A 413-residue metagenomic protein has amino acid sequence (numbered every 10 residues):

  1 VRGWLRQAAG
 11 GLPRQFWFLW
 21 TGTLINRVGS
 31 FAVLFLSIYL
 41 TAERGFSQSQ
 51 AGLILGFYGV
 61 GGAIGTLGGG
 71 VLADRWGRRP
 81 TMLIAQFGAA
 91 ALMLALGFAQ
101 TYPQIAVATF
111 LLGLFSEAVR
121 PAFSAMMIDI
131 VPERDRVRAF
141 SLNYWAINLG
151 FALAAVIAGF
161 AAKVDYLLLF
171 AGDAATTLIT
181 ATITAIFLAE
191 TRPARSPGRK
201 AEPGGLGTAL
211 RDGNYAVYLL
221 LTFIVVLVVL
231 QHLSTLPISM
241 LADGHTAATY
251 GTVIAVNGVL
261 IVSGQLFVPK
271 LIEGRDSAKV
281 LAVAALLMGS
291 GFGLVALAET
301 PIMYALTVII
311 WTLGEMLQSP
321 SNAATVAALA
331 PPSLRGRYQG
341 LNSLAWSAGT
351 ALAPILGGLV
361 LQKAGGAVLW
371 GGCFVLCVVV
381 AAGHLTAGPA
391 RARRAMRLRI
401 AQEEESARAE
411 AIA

Functional and structural regions predicted by a protein language model:
V1-P13, A189-L220, E403-E410: Juxtamembrane intracellular "pre-TM" segments in multi-pass secondary transporters
A9-G59, N214-V253: Helix-loop boundary and gating motifs at the non-cytosolic
I64-Q100: Conserved MFS/SLC helix-loop-helix module at the cytosolic interface between two early adjacent transmembrane helices
G65-G77, G264-S277: Helix-to-loop junctions at the C-terminal end of transmembrane segments in multipass secondary transporters
P80-L94, K279-L294: Structural signature of the two symmetry-related core transmembrane helices
G97-A108, A296-T307: Helix-loop junctions at membrane interfaces in 12-TM secondary transporters
A108-I147: Cytoplasmic helix-loop-helix junction between adjacent transmembrane helices in 12-TM secondary transporters
F160-A175, L359-C377: A membrane-interface helix-boundary motif in multi-pass transporters
